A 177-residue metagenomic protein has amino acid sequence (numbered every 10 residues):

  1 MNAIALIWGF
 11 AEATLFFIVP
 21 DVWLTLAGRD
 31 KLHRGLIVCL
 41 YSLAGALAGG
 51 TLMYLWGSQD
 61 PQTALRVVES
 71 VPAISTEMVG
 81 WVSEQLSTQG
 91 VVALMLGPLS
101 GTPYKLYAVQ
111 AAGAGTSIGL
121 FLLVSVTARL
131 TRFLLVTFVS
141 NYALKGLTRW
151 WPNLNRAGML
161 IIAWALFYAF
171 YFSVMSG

Functional and structural regions predicted by a protein language model:
M1-Y41, S83-G146, L166-S176: Hydrophobic alpha-helical membrane segments of integral membrane proteins
G28, P61, E69-A73, V139 (+1 more regions): A generic structural signal for secondary-structure junctions that act as hinges or helix/strand caps at the edges
S42-A48, V68-A73, S87, G101: Phosphate-binding glycine-rich loops and adjacent basic patches that engage nucleotide phosphates, nucleic-acid
S42-T51, I161-A165: Alpha-helical transmembrane spans of integral membrane proteins, capturing the lipid-embedded, hydrophobic core of TM
A46-S70: Transmembrane alpha-helix/helix-exit interface in multi-pass inner-membrane proteins
L47-M53, I74-V79, Q89-G90, Q110: Short, functional N-terminal and low-complexity linear motifs
T63-Q89, P152-G177: Selective transmembrane alpha-helices of multi-pass membrane proteins
G146-P152: Flexible interhelical linker loops that connect adjacent transmembrane helices in multi-pass membrane transporters
